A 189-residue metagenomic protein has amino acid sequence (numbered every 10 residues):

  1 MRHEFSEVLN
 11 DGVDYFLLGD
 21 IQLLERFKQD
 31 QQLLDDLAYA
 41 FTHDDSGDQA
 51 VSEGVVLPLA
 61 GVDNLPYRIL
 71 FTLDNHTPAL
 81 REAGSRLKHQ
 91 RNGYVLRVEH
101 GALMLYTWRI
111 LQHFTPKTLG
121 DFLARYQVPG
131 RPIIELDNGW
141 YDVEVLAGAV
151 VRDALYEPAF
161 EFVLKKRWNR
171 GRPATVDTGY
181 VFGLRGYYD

Functional and structural regions predicted by a protein language model:
M1-V98, R152-D189: Primarily secretory-pathway and cell-envelope proteins
P58, M104-Y106, E144, V163: Residues in well-ordered beta-strands of folded domains
G84-L136: Extended, solvent-exposed segments with strong compositional bias
R109, A147-A149, K166-W168: Short, flexible loop/turn elements at secondary-structure junctions
H113-F114, V151-D153: Eukaryotic short linear interaction motifs
P132, L136-V145, A149: A glycine-anchored, Pro-Gly-centered beta-turn/N-cap motif
